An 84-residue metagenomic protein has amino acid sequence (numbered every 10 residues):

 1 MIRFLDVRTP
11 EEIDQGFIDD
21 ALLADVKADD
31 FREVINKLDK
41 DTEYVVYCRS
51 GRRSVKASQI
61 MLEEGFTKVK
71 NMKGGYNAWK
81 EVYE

Functional and structural regions predicted by a protein language model:
M1-R3, P10-V45, R49-E84: Rhodanese-like catalytic fold shared by cysteine-dependent sulfurtransferases and DSP/PTP-type phosphatases
